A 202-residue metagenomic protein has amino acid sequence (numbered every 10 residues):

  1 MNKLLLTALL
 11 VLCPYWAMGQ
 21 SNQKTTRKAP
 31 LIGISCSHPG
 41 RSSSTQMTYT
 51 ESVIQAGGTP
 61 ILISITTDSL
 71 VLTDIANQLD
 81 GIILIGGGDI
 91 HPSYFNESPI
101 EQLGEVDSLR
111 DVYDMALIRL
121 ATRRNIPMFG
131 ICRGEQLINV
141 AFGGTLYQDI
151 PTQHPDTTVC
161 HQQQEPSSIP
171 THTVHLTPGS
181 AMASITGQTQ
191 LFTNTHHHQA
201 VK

Functional and structural regions predicted by a protein language model:
N2-L5, P14-I131, N139-V140, G144-Y147 (+3 more regions): N-terminal beta1-alpha1 cap of cysteine-dependent amidohydrolase-like domains
L10-V11: Short, linear, compositionally biased motifs with a strong N-terminal bias
E135: The feature captures the ABC ATPase H-loop/switch
